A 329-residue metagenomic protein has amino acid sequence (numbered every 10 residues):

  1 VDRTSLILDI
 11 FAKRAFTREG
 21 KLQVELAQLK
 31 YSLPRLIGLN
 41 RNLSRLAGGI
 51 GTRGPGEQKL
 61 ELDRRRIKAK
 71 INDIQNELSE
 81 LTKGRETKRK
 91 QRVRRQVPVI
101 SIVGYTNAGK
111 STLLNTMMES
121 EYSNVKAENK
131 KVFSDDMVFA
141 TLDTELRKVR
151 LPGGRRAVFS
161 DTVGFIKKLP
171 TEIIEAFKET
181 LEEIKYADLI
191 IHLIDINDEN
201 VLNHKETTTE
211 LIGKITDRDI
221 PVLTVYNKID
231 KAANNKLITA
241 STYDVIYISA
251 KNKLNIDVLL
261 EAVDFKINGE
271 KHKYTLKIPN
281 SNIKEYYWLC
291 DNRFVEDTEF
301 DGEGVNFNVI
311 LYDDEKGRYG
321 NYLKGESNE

Functional and structural regions predicted by a protein language model:
V1-D2, I191-H192, I246, D297: Short hydrophobic alpha-helical runs that function as membrane-insertion/retention elements
D2-G48, T52-P55, R218-L223, K228-N280: Canonical P-loop GTPase G-domain recognition
R3, I7, R18-Q28, S32 (+16 more regions): Helical mechanochemical/support elements of P-loop NTPase systems and associated helical scaffolds
S32-L46, K70, I74-G84, K88 (+9 more regions): Conserved, well-folded catalytic cores of nucleic-acid-processing and energy-transducing macromolecular machines
L46-I174: Conserved G1/Walker A P-loop phosphate-binding module
V93-Q96, T106-N107, P152-R156, R218 (+3 more regions): Short flexible coil/turn linkers enriched for glycine and charged/polar residues that connect secondary-structure
P152-R155, F177-V245: Conserved C-terminal guanine-recognition region of P-loop GTPase G domains, centered on the G4
G269-E329: NTP-binding/hydrolysis catalytic cores, primarily Walker-type P-loop NTPases
